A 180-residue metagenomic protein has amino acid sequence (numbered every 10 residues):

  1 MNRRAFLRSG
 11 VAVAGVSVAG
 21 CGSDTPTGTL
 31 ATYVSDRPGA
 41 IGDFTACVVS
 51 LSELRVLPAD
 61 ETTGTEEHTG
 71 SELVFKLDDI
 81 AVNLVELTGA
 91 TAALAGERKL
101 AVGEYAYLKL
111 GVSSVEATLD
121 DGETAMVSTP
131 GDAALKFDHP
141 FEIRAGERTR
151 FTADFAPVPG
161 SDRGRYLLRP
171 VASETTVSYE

Functional and structural regions predicted by a protein language model:
N2-A14, G22-E180: A short, solvent-exposed, low-complexity linear motif enriched for acidic/polar residues with Pro/Gly/Ser/Thr
